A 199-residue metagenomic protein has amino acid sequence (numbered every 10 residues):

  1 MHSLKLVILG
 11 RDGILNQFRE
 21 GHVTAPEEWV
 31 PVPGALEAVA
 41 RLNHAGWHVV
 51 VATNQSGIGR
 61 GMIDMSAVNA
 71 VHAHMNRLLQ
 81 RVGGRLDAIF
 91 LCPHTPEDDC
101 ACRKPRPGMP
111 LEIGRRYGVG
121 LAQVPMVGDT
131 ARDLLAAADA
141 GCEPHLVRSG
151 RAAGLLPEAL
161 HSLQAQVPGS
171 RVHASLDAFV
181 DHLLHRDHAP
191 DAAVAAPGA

Functional and structural regions predicted by a protein language model:
M1-V50: Active-site neighborhood of HAD-like aspartate-dependent phosphohydrolases
H2-S3, V7, S66, A70-D87 (+2 more regions): Asp-based, Mg2+/Mn2+-dependent phosphohydrolase catalytic module
D12, N54-Q55, D129: Short, well-ordered beta-to-alpha junction loops that form the rim of enzyme active sites and present histidine/acidic
I14, T53, S149: Ser/Thr-centric signal marking residues that sit in or immediately flank functional binding/regulatory motifs
I14-N16, I58, D133, A152: Active-site loop signature of alpha/beta-hydrolase-fold enzymes
F18, G61, H182: Residues that scaffold the ATP/ADP-binding catalytic core of kinase and kinase-like folds
A35, V39-H72, R85-A101, A137: Substrate-recognition element of Asp-dependent hydrolases with the DxDx(T/V) motif
